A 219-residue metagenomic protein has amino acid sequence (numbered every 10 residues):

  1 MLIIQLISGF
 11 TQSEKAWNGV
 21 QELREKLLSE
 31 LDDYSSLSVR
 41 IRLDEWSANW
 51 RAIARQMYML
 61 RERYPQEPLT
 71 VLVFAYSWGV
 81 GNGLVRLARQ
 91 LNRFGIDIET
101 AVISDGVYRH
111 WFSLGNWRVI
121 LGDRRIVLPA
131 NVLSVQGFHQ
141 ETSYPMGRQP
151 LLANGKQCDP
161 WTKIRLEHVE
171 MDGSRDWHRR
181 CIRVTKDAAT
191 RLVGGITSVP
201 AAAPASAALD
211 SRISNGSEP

Functional and structural regions predicted by a protein language model:
M1-L69: Active-site catalytic motif of lipid deacylating hydrolases and related acyltransferases
L2, M57-L151: Serine-dependent carboxylesterase/thioesterase catalytic core of lipase-like alpha/beta-hydrolase/SGNH enzymes
Q12-G19, E45, Y76-G79, V127 (+2 more regions): Extracytoplasmic/periplasmic, Sec-exported soluble proteins
L28-D33, V127-P129, N154-G155: Short, conserved catalytic or adaptor-binding loops enriched in Gly and charged residues
L31, L60-R61, L91, D105 (+3 more regions): Sec/Tat-exported extracytoplasmic proteins
I53-R61, L84-A88, C181, T185-L192: Generic hydrophobic alpha-helical segments
A130-P219: C-terminal catalytic-base region of ester-bond hydrolases, centering on the histidine of the charge-relay
